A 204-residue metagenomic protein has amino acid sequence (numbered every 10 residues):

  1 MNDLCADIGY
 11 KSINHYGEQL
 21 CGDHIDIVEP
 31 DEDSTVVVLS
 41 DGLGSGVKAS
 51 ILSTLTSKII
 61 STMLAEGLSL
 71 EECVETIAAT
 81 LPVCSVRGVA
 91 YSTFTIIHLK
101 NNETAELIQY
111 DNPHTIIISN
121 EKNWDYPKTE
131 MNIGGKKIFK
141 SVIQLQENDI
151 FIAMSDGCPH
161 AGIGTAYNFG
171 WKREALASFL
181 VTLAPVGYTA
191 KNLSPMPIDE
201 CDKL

Functional and structural regions predicted by a protein language model:
N2-G22, P82, P113-V142, Q146: PP2C/PPM family metal-dependent serine/threonine protein phosphatase catalytic domain, recognizing the conserved
A6, I25, A105: A broad, low-specificity signal marking well-ordered, structured residues that form hydrophobic/aromatic
Y16-Q19, I27-E29, I97-H98, E106-I108 (+1 more regions): Replace "in large, NTP-powered and nucleic-acid-processing enzymes" with "in large, NTP-powered factors and other
H24-T80, Q144, I152, C158-F179: Primarily the active-site beta-strand->alpha-helix module of PP2C/PPM metal-dependent phosphatases, and frequently
S40, I108-Y110, N120, K128-T129 (+2 more regions): Surface loops and adjacent helix of pleckstrin homology
L52-E121, I138-F139, T189-L204: Catalytic core of PPM/PP2C metal-dependent serine/threonine phosphatase domains
H160-L204: C-terminal catalytic subdomain
